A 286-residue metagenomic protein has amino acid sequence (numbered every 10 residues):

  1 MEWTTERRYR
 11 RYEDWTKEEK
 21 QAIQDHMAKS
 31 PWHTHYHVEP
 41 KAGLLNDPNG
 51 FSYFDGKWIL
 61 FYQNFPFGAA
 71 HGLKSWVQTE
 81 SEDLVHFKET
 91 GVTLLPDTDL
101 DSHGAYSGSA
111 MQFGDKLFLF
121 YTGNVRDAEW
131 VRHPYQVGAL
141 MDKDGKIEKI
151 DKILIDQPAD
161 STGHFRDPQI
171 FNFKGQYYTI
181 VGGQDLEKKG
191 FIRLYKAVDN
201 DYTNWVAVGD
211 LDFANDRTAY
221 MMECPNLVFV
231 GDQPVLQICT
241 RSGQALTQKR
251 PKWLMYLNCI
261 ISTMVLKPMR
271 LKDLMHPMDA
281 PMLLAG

Functional and structural regions predicted by a protein language model:
M1-G286: Carbohydrate-active catalytic/glycan-binding domains of CAZyme proteins, especially the secreted or lumenal ectodomains
